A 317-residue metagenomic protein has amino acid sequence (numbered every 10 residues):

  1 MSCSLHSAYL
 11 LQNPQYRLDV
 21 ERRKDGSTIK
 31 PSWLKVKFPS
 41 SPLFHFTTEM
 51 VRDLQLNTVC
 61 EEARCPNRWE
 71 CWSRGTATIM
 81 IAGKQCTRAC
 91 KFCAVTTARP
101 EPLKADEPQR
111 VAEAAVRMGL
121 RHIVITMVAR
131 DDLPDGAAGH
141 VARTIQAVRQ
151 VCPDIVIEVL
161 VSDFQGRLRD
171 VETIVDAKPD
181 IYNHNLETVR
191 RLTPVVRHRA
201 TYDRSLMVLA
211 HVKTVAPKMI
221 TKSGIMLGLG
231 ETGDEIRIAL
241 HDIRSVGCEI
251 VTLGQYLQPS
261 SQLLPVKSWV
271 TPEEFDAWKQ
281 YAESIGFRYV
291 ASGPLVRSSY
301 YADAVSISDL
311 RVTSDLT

Functional and structural regions predicted by a protein language model:
M1-T78, Q109-V116, R143-D154, D176 (+1 more regions): Auxiliary Fe-S-binding modules of radical SAM enzymes
V59-C71, A82-T97: Local cysteine-cluster metal-coordination motifs and their immediate loop/turn environment, predominantly Fe-S cluster
A77, R88, Y182: Change "...and in nucleic-acid phosphodiester-cleaving endonucleases..." to "...and in nucleic-acid processing enzymes
K84, S162-Q165, G230, L295: Short, surface-exposed acidic/glycine-rich loop or hinge patches that mediate macromolecular interfaces
A89, L133, L192, S261 (+1 more regions): Glycine/Thr-rich phosphate-binding loops of Rossmann-like dinucleotide-binding domains
A94-V111, R117-R169, I174-V208, K222 (+1 more regions): Core AdoMet radical
